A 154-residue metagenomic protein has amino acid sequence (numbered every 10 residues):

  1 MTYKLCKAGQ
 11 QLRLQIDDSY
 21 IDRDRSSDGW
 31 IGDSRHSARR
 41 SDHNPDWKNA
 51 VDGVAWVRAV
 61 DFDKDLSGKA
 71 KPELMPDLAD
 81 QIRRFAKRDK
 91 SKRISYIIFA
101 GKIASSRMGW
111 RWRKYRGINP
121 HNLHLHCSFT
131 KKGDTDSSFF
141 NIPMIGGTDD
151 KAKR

Functional and structural regions predicted by a protein language model:
M1-G109, N122-F129: Secreted/periplasmic proteins that engage bacterial cell-wall peptidoglycan
S106-W110, K151-R154: A short, surface-exposed interaction/processing loop segment used at functional sites
R107-W112, S138-I142: Generic detector of ordered, mature protein regions
W112-N119: Short proline/glycine-enriched turn/loop segments at secondary-structure junctions
Y115, T130-K131: Secondary-structure transition/turn motif
N119-L123, D136: Short glycine/proline-enriched turn or capping motifs at secondary-structure junctions
K131-R154: Low-complexity, Gly/Ser/Thr/Pro-rich intrinsically disordered linker/tail segments
